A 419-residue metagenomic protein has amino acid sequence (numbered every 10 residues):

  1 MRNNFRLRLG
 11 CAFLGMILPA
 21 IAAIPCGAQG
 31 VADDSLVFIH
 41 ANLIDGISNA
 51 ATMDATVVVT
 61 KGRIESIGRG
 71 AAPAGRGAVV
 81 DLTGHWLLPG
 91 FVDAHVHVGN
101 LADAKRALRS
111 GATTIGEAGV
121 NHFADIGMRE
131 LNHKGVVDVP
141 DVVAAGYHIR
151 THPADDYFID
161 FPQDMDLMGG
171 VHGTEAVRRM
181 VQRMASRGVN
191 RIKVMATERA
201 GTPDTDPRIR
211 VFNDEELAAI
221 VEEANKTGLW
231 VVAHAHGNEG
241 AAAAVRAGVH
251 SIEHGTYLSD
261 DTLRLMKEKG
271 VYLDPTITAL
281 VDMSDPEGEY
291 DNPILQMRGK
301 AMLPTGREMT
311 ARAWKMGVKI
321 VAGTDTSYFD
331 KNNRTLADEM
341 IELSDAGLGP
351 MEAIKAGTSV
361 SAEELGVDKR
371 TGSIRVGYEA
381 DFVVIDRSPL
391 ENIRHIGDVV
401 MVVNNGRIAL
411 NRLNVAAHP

Functional and structural regions predicted by a protein language model:
G10-A23: Bacterial N-terminal signal peptides
A22-A32: Boundary at the C-terminal end of the N-terminal hydrophobic targeting segment
G30-D34, L43, I47-L88, A417: Histidine-rich, glycine-flanked metal-binding segment
L82, W86-L87, D103-L229, T262-R264 (+2 more regions): Divalent-metal coordination cores built from histidine and acidic residues
P89-G99, A224, V231-H236, I252: Histidine-centered catalytic micro-motifs
A104, A241-A247, A279-N292, E308 (+3 more regions): Histidine/acidic-residue-rich catalytic or RNA/ligand-binding cores of hydrolases and nuclease-related proteins
K226, M302-S388: His/Asp/Glu-enriched, well-ordered alpha-helical/loop segment that forms or immediately abuts the divalent-metal
S359, E363, V376-H418: C-terminal cap of metal-dependent C-N hydrolases
